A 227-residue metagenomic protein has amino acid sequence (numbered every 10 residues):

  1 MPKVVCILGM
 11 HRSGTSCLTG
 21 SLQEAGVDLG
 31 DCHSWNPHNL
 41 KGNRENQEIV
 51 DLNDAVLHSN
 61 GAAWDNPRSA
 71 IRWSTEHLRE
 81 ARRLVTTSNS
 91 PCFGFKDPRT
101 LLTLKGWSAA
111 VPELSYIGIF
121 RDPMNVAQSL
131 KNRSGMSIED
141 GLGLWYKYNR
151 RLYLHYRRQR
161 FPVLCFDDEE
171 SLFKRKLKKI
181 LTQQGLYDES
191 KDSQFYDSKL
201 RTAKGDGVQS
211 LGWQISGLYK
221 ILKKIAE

Functional and structural regions predicted by a protein language model:
M1, Y153-L154, K174-E227: PAPS-dependent sulfotransferases, especially Golgi type II membrane carbohydrate sulfotransferases
M1-H77, Y196-T202: PAPS-dependent sulfotransferase catalytic core
R12, I71-T75, D97, L142 (+2 more regions): Generic detection of long, well-ordered alpha-helical segments
G14, E45-L52, H77-A81, Y148 (+3 more regions): Alpha-helical structural motif
G26, L52-A62, R72, N89-S90 (+5 more regions): Glycine-centered secondary-structure boundary/capping sites
N36, V56, P123, D168-E170 (+1 more regions): Residue-level detector of flexible, active-site-proximal loop/helix-junction positions within diverse enzyme catalytic
V56-L57, S137-K147, Q209-I215: A polyampholytic, Gly/Pro-enriched intrinsically disordered region
A81-S190: PAPS-dependent sulfotransferase catalytic domain
